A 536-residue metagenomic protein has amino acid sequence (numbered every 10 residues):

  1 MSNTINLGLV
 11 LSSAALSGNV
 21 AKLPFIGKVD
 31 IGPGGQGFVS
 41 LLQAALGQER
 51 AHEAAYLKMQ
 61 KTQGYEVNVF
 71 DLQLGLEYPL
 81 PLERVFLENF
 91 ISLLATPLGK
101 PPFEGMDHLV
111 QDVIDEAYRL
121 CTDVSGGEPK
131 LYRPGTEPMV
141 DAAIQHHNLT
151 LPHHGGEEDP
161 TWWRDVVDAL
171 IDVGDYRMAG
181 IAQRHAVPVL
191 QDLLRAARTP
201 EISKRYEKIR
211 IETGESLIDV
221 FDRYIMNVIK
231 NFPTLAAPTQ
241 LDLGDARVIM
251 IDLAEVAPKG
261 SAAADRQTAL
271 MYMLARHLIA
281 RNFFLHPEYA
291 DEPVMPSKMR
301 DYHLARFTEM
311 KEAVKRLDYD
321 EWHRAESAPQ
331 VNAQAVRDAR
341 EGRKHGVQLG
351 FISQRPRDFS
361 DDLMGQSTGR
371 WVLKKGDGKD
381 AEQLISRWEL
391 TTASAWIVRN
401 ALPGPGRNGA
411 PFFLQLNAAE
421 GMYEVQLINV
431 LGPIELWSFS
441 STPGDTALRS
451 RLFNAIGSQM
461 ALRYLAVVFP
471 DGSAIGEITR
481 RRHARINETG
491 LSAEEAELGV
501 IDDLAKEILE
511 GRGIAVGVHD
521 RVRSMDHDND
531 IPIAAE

Functional and structural regions predicted by a protein language model:
M1-V10, S17, Q60, A257-I397: Conserved P-loop NTPase motor cores
S2, P33-F38, Q63-V67, H108-V124 (+7 more regions): Flexible loop/turn segments at secondary-structure boundaries
G8-L16, F25, I31-A45, F90-P97 (+14 more regions): Generic, well-ordered alpha-helical scaffold segments in large soluble proteins
A14-G127: Switch/coupling segment of Walker-type NTPase motor domains
G27-V29, A55-L57, I249-I251, G350 (+1 more regions): Hydrophobic/aromatic beta-strand patches that form the interior of the parallel beta-sheet core in alpha/beta enzyme
K58-G99, H108, D242, A254 (+1 more regions): Conserved inter-motif catalytic segment of the P-loop NTP-binding fold
T122-M250, A254-A257, D265-R281, L285 (+1 more regions): Conserved P-loop NTPase motor module
